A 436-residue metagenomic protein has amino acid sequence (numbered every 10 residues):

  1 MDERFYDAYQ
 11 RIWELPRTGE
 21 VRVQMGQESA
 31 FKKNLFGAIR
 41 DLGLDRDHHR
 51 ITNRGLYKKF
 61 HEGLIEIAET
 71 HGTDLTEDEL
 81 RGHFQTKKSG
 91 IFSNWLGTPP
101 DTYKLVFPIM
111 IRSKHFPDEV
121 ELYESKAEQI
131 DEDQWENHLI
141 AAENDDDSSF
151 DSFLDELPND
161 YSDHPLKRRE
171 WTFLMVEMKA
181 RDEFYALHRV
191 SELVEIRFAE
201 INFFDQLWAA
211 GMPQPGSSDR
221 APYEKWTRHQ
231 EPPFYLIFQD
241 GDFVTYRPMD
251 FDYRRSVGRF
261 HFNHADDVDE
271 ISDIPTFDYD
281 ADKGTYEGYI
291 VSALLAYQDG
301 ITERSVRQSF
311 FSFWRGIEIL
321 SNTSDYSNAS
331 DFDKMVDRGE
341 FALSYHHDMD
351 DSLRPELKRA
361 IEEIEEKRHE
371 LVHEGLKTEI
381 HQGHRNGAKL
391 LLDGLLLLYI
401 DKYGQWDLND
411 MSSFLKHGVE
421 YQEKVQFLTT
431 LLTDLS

Functional and structural regions predicted by a protein language model:
M1-S93, Y326-N328, E340-A342, S352-K367 (+1 more regions): Polyanionic, low-complexity intrinsically disordered segments
K59-F311, R315, R385-S436: Charged, non-catalytic interaction/linker regions at domain boundaries that couple catalytic cores to substrate
Y286, D299-E303, D350, R354-L357 (+1 more regions): Residues at structural and domain junctions
R307-F313, N322-A342: Short acidic alpha-helical/loop segments enriched in Asp/Glu that coordinate divalent cations
H347: Acidic, metal/cofactor-coordinating or nucleic-acid-engaging core segments within structured domains
